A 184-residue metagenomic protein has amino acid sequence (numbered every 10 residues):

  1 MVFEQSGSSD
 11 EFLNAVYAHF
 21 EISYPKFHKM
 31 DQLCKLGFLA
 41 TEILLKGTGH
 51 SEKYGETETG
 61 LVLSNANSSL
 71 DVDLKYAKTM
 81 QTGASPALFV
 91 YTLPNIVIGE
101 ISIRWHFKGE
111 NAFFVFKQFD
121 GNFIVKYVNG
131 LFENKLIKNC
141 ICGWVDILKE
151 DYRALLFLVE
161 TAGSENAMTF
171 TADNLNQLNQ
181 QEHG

Functional and structural regions predicted by a protein language model:
M1-I137, I141-G184: Conserved "HGTGT" condensation-loop signature of ketosynthase/thiolase-family condensing enzymes that catalyze
